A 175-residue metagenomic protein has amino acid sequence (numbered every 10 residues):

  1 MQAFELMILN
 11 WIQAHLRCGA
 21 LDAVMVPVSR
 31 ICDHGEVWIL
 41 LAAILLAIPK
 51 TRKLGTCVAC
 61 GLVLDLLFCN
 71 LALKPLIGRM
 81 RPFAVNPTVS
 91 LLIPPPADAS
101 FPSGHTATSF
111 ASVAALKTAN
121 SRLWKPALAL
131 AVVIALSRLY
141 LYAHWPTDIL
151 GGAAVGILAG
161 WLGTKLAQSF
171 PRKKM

Functional and structural regions predicted by a protein language model:
M1-W38, N70-A97, K174-M175: N-terminal transmembrane-helix/juxtamembrane module of multi-pass inner/ER membrane proteins
A14, R30, L46, K74-P75 (+2 more regions): Transmembrane helix-loop junction
A20, G35, K50-G55, A119-P126: Membrane-helix interface segments
D33, I48-P49, I77-G78, Y142-W145: Short helix-capping/hinge motifs at transmembrane helix termini and TM-loop junctions
E36-V37, T56, C60, L64 (+3 more regions): Hydrophobic alpha-helical transmembrane segments of multipass integral membrane proteins, especially permease/channel
L41, S90-M175: Membrane-embedded catalytic cores of phosphoryl/pyrophosphoryl-handling enzymes
L41-L67: Interfacial segments of alpha-helical transmembrane regions
C60-K74, K125-R138: Small-polar-interrupted transmembrane alpha-helices in polytopic inner-membrane proteins
